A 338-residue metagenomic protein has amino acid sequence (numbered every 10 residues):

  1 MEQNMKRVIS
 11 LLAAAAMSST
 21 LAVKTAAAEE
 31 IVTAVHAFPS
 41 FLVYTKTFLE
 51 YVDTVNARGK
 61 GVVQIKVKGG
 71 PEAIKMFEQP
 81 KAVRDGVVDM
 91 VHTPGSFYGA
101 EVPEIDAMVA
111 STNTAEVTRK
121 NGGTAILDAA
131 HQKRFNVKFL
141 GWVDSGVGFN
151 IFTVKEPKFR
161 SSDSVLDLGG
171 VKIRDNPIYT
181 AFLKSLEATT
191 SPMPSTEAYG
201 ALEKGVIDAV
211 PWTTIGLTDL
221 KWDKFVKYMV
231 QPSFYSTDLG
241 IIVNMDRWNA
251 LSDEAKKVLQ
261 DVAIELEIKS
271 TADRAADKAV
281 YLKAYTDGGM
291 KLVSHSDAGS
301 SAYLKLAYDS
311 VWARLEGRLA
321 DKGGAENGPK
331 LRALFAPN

Functional and structural regions predicted by a protein language model:
E2-L12: Bacterial N-terminal signal peptides that target proteins for export
M5, F135-N136: Juxtamembrane/interfacial segments around transmembrane helices
R7-V8, T25, I173: Hydrophobic alpha-helical segments, especially transmembrane helices and their immediate juxtamembrane helical caps
I9, M17-S18, E326: Intrinsically disordered, low-complexity segments enriched in Ser/Pro/Gly/Ala and basic residues
M17-A26: C-terminal segment of classical bacterial N-terminal signal peptides
A28-V117, F139-N338: N-terminal secretory/targeting leader peptides
T114-R134: A gly/proline- and charged-residue-enriched helix-loop-helix capping module
